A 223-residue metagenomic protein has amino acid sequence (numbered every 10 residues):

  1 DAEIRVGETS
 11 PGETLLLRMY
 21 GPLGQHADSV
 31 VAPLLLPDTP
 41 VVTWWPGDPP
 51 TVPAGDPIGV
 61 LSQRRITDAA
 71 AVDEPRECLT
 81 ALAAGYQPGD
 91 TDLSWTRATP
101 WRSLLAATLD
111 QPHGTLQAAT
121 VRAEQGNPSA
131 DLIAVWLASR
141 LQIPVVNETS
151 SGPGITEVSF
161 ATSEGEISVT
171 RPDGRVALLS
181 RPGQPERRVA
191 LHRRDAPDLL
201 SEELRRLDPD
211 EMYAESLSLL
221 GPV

Functional and structural regions predicted by a protein language model:
D1-V42: An N-terminal, globular interaction/scaffold subdomain
V6-E8, V72, Q87-T96, P112 (+2 more regions): Extended, compositionally simple fibrous regions characteristic of intermediate-filament-like scaffolds
P11-G12, P37-D38, L61-R64, L116 (+1 more regions): A broad structural signal for short, well-ordered beta-strand segments within beta-sheet-rich domains
L15-L17, L34, V41, R65 (+3 more regions): Generic structural hydrophobic/aromatic packing signal, biased to beta-strands
L17-P22, W44-D48, A70, V121-G126: Structural motif
H26-R97, A106: Contiguous mid-protein beta-loop-alpha structural module that forms a pocket-lining wall or clamp of enzyme active
R76-E164: A contiguous, surface-oriented mixed alpha/beta subdomain in the mid-to-C-terminal portion of proteins that forms
L141-Q142, G154-T156, A161-V223: Long, compositionally biased intrinsically disordered terminal regions
